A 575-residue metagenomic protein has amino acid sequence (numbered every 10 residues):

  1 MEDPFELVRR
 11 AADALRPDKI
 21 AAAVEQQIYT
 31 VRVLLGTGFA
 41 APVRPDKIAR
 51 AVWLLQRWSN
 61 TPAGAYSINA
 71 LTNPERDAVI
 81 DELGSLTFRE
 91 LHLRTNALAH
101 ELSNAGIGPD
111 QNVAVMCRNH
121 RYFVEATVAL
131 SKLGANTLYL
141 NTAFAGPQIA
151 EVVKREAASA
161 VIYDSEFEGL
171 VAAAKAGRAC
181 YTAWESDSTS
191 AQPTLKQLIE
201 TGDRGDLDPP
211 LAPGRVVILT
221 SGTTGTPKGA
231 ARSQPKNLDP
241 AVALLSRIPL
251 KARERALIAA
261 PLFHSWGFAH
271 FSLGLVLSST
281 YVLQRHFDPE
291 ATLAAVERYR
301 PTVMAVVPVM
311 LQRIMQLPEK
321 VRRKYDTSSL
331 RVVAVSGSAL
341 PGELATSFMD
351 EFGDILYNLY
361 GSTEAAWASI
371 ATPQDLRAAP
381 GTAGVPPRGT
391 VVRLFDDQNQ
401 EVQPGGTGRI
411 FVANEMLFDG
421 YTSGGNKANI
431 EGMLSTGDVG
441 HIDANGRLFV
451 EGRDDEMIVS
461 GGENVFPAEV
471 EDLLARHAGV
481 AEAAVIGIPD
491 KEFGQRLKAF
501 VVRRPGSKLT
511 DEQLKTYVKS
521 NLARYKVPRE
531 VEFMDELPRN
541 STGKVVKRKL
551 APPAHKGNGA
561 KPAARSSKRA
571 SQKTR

Functional and structural regions predicted by a protein language model:
M1-L34, N104-A105, V128, K132-T201 (+2 more regions): Structural core segment of the AMP-binding/adenylate-forming
W58-S59, E75-H120, V124-V128, A145-A150: Conserved AMP-binding/adenylate-forming core of the ANL superfamily
T87-R89, R215-D239: Conserved AMP-binding A3 loop
H92-A97, A230-K251, Q312: Conserved structural elements of the adenylate-forming
F144, V161-Y163, A294-V296, M304 (+6 more regions): AMP-binding/adenylate-forming catalytic core of the ANL superfamily
L238-R255, F263-V303, L317: Conserved AMP-binding/adenylation subdomain of ANL enzymes
V276, T302-A305, E319-A379, V391 (+1 more regions): Gly/Ser/Thr-rich phosphate-binding loop
V385-G389, Q398-E431, E463-V465: Conserved ATP/PPi-binding loop(s) of AMP-dependent carboxylate-activating enzymes
